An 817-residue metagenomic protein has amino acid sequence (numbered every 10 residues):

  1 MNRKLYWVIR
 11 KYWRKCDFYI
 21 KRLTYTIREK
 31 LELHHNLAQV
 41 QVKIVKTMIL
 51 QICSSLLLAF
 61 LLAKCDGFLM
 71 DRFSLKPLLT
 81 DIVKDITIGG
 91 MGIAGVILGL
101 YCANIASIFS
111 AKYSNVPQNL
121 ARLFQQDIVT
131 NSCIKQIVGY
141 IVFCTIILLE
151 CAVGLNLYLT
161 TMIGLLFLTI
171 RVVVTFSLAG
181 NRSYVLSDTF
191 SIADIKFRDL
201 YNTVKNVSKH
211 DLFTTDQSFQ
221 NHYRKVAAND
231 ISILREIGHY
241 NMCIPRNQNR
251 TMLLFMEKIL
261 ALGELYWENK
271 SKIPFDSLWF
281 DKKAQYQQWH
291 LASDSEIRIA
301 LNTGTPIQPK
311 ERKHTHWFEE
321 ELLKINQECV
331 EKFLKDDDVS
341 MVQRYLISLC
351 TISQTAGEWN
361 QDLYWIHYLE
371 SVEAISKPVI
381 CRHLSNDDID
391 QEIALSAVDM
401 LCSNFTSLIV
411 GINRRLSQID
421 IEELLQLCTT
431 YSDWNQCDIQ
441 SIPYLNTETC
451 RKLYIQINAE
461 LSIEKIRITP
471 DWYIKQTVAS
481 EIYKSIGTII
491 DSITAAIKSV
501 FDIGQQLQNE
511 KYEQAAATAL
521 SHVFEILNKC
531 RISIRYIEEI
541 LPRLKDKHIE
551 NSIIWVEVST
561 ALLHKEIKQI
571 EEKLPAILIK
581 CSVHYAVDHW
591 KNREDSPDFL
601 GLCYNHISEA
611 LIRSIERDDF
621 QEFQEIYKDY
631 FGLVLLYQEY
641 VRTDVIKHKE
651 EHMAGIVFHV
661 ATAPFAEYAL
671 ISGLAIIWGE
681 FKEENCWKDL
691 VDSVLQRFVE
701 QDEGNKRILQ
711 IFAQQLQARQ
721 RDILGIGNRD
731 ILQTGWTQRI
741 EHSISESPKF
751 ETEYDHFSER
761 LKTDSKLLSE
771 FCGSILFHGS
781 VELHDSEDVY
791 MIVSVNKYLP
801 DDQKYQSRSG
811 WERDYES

Functional and structural regions predicted by a protein language model:
M1-G95: Membrane-anchoring hydrophobic segments
L5-D17, R122-F124, L149-E816: Binding/recognition "hotspot" determinant
E29-T47, A106-I108, Y113, D211-N229: Terminal module of membrane-associated proteins
L31, R72, V83, L98-G99 (+3 more regions): A generic structural signal for ordered alpha-helices
L33-I49, P77-G92, V116-Q136, N156-L165 (+1 more regions): Membrane-interface segments at loop-to-transmembrane junctions
S54-M70, L79-V153, V173-S183: Transmembrane alpha-helix detector for multi-pass membrane proteins
